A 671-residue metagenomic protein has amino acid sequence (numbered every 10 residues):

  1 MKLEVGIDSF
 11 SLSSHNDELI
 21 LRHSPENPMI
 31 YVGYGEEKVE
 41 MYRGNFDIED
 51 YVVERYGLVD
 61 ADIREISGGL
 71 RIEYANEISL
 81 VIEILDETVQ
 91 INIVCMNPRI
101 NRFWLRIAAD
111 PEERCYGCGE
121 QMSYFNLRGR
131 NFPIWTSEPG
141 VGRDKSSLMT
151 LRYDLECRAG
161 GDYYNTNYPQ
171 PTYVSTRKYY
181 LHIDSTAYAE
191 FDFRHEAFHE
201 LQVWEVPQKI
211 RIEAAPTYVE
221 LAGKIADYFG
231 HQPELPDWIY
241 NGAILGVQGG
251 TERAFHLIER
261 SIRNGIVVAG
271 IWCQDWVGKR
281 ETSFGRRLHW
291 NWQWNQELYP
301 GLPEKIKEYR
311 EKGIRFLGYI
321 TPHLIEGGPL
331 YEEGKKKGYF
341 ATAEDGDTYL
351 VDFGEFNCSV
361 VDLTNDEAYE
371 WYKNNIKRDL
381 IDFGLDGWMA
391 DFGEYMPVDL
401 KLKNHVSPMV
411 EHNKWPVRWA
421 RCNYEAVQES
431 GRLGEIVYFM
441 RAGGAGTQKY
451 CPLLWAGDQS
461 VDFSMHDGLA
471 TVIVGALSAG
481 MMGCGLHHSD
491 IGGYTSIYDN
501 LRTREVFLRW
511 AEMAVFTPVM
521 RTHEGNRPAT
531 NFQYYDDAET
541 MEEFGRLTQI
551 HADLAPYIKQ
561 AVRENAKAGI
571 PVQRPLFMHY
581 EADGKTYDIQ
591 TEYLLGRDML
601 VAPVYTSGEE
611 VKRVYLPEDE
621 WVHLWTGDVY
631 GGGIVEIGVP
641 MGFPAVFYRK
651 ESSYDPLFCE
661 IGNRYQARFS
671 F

Functional and structural regions predicted by a protein language model:
M1-W238, G246-V247, I258-R263, H579 (+1 more regions): Catalytic and substrate-binding clefts that recognize carbohydrates or anionic sugar/phosphate headgroups
N16, Y74, E83-I84, I93-C95 (+13 more regions): Glycine-rich, histidine-containing beta strand-loop boundary motifs that form or position
V89-I91, Y168-P171, R177-Y179, Q208 (+7 more regions): Residue-level detector of short, conserved catalytic/binding motifs and their immediate flanks
Y124, N131, S137, V141 (+2 more regions): Aromatic- and carboxylate-enriched substrate-binding clefts and catalytic-loop regions of carbohydrate-active enzymes
R158-G161, Y168-Q170, G230-H231, L257-S261 (+10 more regions): Generic recognition of flexible, low-complexity loop/linker segments
G230-I244, D347-V360: N-terminal small/glycine-rich loop or linker at the start of catalytic domains across soluble metabolic enzymes
E425-S430, E435-I436, A442-A456, A479-S489 (+1 more regions): Catalytic core of carbohydrate-active enzymes
